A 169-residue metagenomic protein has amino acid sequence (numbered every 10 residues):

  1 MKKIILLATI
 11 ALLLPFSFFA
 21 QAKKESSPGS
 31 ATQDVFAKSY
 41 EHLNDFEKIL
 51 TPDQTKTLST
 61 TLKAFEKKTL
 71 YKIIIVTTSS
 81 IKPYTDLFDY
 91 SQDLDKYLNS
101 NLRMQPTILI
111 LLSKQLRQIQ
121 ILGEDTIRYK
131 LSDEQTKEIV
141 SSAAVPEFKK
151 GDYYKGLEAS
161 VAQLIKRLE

Functional and structural regions predicted by a protein language model:
K2-A8, F16-T107, K114-E169: A structural boundary signal for the start of the first folded domain, especially the loop/turn and N-capping region
L13: S-adenosylmethionine
